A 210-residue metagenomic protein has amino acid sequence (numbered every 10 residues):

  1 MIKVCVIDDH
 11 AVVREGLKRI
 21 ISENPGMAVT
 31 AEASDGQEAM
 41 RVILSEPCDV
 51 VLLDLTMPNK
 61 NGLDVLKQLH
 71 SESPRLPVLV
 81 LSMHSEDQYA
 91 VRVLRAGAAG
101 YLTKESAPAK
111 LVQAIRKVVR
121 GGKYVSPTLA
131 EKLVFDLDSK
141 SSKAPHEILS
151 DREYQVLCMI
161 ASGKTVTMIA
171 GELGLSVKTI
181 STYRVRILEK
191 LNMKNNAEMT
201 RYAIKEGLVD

Functional and structural regions predicted by a protein language model:
V13, P58: The feature encodes the CheY-like receiver
E32-V50: Acidic, metal-coordinating helix/loop segments flanking the phosphotransfer/catalytic sites of two-component signaling
D35-E38, N59-D64: Acidic catalytic/metal-coordinating carboxylates
R41, L63-R75: Short amphipathic alpha-helix used as the core "switch/output" element in two-component signaling
D54, S82: Active-site residues of response regulator receiver
Q88-R95, G100-Q155, L208-V209: Short, flexible helix-to-coil linker/hinge segments that flank and couple to helix-turn-helix
K143-K178: Helix-turn-helix DNA-binding segment
T165-E198: Recognition helix of helix-turn-helix DNA-binding domains
